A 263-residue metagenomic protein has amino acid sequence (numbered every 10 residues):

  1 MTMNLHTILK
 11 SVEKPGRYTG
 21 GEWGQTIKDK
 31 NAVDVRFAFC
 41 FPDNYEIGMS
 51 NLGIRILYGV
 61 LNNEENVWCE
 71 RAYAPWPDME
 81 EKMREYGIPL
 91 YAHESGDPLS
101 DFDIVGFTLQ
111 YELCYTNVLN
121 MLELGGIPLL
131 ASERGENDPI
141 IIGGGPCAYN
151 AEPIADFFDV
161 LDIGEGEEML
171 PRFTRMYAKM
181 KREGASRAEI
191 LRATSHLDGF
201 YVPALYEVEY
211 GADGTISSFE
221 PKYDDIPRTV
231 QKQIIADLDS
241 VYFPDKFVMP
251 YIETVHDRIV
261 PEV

Functional and structural regions predicted by a protein language model:
M1-K14, E64: Helix-enriched interaction subdomains in cytosolic or periplasmic regions, typified by TIR/SEFIR signaling/NADase cores
I8-A38, Y45-E46, G214-V263: N-terminal [4Fe-4S]-dependent radical SAM core
G20-Q25, L52-G59, L90-H93, D103 (+4 more regions): Short alpha-helical segments and helix-capping/turn motifs at coil-helix boundaries
V35-F37, D43, G48-E64, E112-C114 (+2 more regions): General detector of N-terminal leader/presequence modules that precede the first folded domain
F37, P42, G48-G59, N66-E70 (+3 more regions): Low-complexity, highly charged intrinsically disordered N-terminal segments that act as targeting/localization
C40, A72, I142-G144, I163-G164 (+3 more regions): Generic beta-strand/beta-sheet core signal
N51, R55, E112, A148 (+4 more regions): Conserved structured core elements
A74-Y223: Glycine-rich beta-alpha loop elements in corrinoid/cobalamin-binding modules across cobalamin-dependent enzymes
